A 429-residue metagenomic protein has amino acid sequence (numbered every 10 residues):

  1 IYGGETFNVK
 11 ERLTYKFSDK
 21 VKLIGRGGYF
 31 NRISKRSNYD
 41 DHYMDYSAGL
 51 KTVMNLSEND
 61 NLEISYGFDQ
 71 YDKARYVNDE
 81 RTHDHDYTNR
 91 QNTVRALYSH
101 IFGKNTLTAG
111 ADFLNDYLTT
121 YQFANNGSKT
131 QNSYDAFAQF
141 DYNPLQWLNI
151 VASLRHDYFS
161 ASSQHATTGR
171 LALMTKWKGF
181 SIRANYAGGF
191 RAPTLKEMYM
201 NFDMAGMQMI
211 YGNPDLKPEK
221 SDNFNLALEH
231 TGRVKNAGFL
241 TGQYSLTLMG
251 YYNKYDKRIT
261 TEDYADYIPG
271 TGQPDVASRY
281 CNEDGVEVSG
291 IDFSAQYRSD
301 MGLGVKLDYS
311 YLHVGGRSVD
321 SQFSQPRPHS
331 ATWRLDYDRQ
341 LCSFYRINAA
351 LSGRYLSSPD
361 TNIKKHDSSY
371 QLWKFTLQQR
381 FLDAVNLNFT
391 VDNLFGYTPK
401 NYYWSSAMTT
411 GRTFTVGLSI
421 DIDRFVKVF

Functional and structural regions predicted by a protein language model:
I1-K10, T14-T93: Flexible loop and strand-edge segments within Gram-negative outer membrane beta-barrel domains
G4, F140, A184-A187, D222 (+3 more regions): Conserved C-terminal beta-signal and adjacent last beta-strands/turns of outer-membrane beta-barrel proteins
T6-K10, K16, K20-F30, L62-Y76 (+6 more regions): Surface-exposed extracellular loop regions of Gram-negative outer-membrane beta-barrel proteins
F7-E11, Y46-L50, R90-A96, N132-A138 (+8 more regions): Hydrophobic, lipid-facing positions within transmembrane beta-strands of outer-membrane proteins
D19-K20, N55-N61, I101-T106, L145-W147 (+6 more regions): Short loop/turn motifs that connect adjacent beta-strands in outer-membrane beta-barrel proteins
G25-Y29, I64-Q70, A109-N115, A152-H156 (+7 more regions): Transmembrane beta-barrel strands of outer-membrane/channel proteins
D40-S47, K51-N55, Y87-R90, S162 (+6 more regions): Outer-membrane beta-barrel signature, preferentially recognizing the C-terminal barrel domain of Gram-negative
N143-I150, L240, Y244-T247, Y251-Y255 (+2 more regions): Gram-negative outer-membrane beta-barrel transporters
